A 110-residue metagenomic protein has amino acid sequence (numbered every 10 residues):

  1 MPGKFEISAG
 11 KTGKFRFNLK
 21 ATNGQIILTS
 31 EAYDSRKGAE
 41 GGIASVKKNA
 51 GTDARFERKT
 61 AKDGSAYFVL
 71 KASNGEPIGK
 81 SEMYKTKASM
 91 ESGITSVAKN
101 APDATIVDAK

Functional and structural regions predicted by a protein language model:
M1-G3, D103: Charged, low-complexity amphipathic helices and coil/IDR segments
K4-S8, K14-T22, I27-Y33, G42-V46 (+5 more regions): A structural feature that tracks compact, well-ordered secondary-structure segments with a strong bias toward
K48-A50: Short, charge-rich, low-complexity alpha-helical interaction segments
A104-T105, K110: Terminal interaction module
